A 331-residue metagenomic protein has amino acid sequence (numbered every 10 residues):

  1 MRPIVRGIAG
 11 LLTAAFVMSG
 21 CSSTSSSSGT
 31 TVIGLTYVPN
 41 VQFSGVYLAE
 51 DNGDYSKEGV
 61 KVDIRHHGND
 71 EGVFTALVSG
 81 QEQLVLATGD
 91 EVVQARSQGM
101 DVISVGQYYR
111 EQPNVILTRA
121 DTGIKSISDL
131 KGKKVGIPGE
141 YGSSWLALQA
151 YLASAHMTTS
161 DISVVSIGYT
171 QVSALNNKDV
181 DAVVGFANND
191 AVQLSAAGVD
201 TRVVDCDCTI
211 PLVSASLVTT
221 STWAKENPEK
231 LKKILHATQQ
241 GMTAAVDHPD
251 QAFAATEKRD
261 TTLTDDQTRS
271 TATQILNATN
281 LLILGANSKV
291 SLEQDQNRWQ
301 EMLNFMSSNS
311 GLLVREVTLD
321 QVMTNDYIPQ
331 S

Functional and structural regions predicted by a protein language model:
M1-L11: Bacterial N-terminal signal peptides that target proteins for export
V17-G20: C-terminal motif of bacterial Sec signal peptides marking the signal peptidase cleavage site
S22-T24: Bacterial signal peptide processing site
S27-I167, V172-N177, D181-N188, V204-D205: Short, glycine-/small- and polar/acidic-enriched structural segments that line small-molecule recognition paths
E58, E140-S163, A237-A272, D320-M323: Ligand-binding clefts/hinges and TM-proximal coupling segments of bilobed small-molecule sensing domains
Y108-T118, A197-A224, L231, L235 (+3 more regions): Periplasmic-binding protein-like
E226-N309: Secondary-structure end/capping motifs
W299-S331: Conserved C-terminal helix/tail region of periplasmic/extracytoplasmic solute-binding proteins
